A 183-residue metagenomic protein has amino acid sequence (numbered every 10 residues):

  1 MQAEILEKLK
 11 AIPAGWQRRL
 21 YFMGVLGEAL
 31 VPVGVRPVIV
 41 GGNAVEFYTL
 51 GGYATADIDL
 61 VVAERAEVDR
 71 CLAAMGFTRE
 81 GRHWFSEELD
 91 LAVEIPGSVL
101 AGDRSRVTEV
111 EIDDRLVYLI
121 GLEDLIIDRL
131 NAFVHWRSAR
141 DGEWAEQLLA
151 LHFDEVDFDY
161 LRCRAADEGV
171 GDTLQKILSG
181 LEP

Functional and structural regions predicted by a protein language model:
M1-P183: Compositionally biased terminal segments of proteins
